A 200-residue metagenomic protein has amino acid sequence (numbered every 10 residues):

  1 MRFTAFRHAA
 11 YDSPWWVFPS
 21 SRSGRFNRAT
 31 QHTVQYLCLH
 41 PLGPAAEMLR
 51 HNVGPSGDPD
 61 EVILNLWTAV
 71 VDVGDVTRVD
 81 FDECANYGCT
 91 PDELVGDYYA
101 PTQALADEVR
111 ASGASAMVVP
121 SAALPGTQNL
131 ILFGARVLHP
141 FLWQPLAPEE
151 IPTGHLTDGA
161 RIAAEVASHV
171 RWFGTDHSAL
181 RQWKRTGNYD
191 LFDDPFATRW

Functional and structural regions predicted by a protein language model:
M1-P19, N27-A29, H51-W200: Active-site and NAD+-binding cores of ADP-ribose-processing enzymes
R22: Glycine-rich, flexible loop/turn motifs
R25-P55: Extended catalytic/binding region for NAD+/ADP-ribose chemistry, centered on the ART fold
